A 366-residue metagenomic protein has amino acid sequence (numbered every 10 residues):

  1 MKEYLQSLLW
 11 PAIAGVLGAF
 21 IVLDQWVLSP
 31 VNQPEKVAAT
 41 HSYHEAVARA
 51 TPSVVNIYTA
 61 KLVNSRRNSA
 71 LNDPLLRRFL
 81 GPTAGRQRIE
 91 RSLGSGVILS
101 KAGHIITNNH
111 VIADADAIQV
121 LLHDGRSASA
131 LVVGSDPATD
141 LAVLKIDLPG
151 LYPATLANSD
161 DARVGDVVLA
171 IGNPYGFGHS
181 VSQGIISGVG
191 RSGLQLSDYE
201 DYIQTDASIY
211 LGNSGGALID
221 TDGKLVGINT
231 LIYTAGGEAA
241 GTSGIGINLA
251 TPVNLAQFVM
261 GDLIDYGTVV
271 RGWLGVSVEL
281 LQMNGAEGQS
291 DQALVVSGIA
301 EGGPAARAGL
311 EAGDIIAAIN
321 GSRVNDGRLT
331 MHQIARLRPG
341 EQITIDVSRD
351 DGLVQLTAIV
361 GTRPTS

Functional and structural regions predicted by a protein language model:
M1-E3: N-terminal Lys/Arg-rich, disordered targeting/topogenic segments
L5-A12, F20-E287, Q292, G298-E301 (+3 more regions): Serine-dependent protease modules
I105-N109, A305-G327: Conserved PDZ fold ligand-binding element
